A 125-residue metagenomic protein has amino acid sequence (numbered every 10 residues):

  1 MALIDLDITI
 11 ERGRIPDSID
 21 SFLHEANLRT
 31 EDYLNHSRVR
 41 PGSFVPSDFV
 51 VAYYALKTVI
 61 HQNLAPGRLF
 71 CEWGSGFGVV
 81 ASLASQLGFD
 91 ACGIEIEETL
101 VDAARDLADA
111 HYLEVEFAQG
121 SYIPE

Functional and structural regions predicted by a protein language model:
M1-A65: S-adenosyl-L-methionine
P66-G76: Conserved class I S-adenosyl-L-methionine
G78-S82: Glycine-rich SAM-binding Motif I of class I
S85-Q86: Gly/Ala-rich phosphate-binding loop of Rossmann-like dinucleotide-binding domains, activating on the conserved
D90-E95: Conserved SAM-binding motif I beta-strand of class I
E98-T99: Helix N-cap at the beta1-alpha1 junction of Rossmann-like dinucleotide-binding domains, i.e., the first residues
D102-E125: S-adenosyl-L-methionine
